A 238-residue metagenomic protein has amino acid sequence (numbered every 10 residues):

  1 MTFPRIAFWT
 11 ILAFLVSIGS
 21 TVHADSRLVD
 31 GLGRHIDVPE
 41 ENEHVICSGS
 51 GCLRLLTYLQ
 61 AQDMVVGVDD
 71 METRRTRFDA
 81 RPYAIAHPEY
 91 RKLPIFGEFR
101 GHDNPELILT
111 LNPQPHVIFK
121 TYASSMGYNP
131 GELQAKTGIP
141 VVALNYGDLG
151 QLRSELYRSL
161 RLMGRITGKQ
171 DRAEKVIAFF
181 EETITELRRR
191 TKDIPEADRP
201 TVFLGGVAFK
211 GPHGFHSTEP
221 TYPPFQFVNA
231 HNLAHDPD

Functional and structural regions predicted by a protein language model:
A7-I18: Bacterial N-terminal signal peptides
S20-A24: Sec/Tat signal peptide C-region and signal peptidase I cleavage site
L28, H35, Q134-G211, H231-H235: Extracytoplasmic substrate-binding proteins
L32-Q60, A208: Conserved H-X4-D acyltransferase segment
I46-S48, V66-D69, H116-T121, V141-N145 (+3 more regions): Structural recognition of the beta-strand scaffold that forms the well-ordered cores of secreted hydrolase catalytic
G49, L53-N112, H116-A123, A230-L233: A short, structured surface patch at a secondary-structure boundary
G51-R54, M71-R74, A123-M126, G147-L152 (+1 more regions): Solvent-exposed loop/turn segments at secondary-structure junctions within structured extracellular/periplasmic domains
H213-D238: Alpha-helical, coiled-coil/dimerization segments enriched in small aliphatic residues
